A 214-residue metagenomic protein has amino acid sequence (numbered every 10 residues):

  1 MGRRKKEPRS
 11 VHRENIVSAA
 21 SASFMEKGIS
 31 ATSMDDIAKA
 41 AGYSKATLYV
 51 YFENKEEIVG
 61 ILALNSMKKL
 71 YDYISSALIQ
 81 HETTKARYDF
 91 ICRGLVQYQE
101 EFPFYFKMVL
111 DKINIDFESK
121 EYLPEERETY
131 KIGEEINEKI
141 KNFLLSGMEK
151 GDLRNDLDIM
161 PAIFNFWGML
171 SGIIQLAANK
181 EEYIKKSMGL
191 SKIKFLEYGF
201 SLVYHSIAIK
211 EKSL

Functional and structural regions predicted by a protein language model:
M1-K27, A31-A40, E57-G60: Basic, helix-initiating cap at the start of DNA-binding domains
A20, A41-F52: Short hydrophobic/aromatic patch on the recognition helix
M25, Y49-E53, N65: Base-recognition residues in the alpha-helical recognition helix of bacterial helix-turn-helix
S30, S44, E53-K55, T83 (+1 more regions): Short coil/turn motifs that cap or connect alpha-helices
L64-Y71: Short, basic, alpha-helical segments at the C-terminal edge of helix-turn-helix-like DNA-binding modules
N65, S76-F104, I159-F166: Hydrophobic alpha-helical connector segments
Q97, E138, N142-K150, F164 (+1 more regions): C-terminal peripheral helix-coil segments that are non-catalytic and often amphipathic
E100-K139, P161: Short secondary-structure transition hinges
